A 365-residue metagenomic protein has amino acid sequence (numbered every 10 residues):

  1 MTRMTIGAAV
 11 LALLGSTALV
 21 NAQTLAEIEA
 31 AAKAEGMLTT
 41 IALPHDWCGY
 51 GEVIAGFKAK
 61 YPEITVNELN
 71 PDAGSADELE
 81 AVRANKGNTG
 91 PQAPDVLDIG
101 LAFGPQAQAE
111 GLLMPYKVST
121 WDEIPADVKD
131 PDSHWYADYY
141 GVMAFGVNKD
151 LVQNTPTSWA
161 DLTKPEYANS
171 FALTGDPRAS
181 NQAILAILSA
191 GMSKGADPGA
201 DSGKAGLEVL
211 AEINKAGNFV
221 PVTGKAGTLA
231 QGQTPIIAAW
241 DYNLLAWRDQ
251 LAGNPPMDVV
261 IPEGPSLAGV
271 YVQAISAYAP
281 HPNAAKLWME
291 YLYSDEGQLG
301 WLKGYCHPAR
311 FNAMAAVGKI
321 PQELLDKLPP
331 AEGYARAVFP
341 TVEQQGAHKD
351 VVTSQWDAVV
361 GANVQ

Functional and structural regions predicted by a protein language model:
M1-A8: Bacterial N-terminal signal peptides that target proteins for export
S16-A22: Sec/Tat signal peptide C-region and signal peptidase I cleavage site
L25-K33, M37-L38, L43-T65: Short, polar/charged alpha-helical segment
I41-A55, N67-R83, G90-Q233: Extracytoplasmic ligand-binding site segments that recognize negatively charged/polar headgroups
G104-Q106, I236-P255: A ligand-binding cleft/hinge motif common to bilobed small-molecule-binding domains
Y140-M143, L207-E212, A252-A277, Q322: Periplasmic-binding protein-like
G227, E332-Q365: Conserved C-terminal helix/tail region of periplasmic/extracytoplasmic solute-binding proteins
L267, Y271, S276-A337: Mature extracytoplasmic/periplasmic domains
